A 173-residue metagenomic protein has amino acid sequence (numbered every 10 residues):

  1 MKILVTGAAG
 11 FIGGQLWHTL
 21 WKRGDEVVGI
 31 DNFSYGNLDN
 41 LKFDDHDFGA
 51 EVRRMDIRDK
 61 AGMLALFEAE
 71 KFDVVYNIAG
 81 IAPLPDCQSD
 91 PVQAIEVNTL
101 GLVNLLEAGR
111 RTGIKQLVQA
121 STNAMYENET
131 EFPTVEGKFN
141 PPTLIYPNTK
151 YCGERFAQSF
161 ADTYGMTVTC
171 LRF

Functional and structural regions predicted by a protein language model:
M1-F173: N-terminal Rossmann-like NAD(P)+-binding domain of SDR-like oxidoreductases, especially those catalyzing
